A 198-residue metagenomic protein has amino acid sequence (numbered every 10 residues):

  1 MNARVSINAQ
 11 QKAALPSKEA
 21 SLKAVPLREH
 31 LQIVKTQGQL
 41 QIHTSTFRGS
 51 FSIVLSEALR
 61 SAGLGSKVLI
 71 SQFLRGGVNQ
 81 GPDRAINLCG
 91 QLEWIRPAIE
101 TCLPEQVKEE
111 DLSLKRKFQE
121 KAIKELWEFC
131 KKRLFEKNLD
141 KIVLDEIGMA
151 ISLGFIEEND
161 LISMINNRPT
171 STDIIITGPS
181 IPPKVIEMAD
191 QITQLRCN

Functional and structural regions predicted by a protein language model:
M1-Q39: Extreme N-terminal, non-catalytic leader segments that precede Walker-type/kinase nucleotide-binding cores
A24-P26, I123-E128, I174-T177: Short gly/ser/thr-rich secondary-structure transition/capping motifs
Q32-T36, N166-R168, K184-V185: Solvent-exposed alpha-helices and their adjacent loops that cap or buttress functional pockets in soluble metabolic
Q37-K132: Conserved P-loop
K67, N138-K141, R168-T177: Loop/turn-to-beta-strand initiation segments
K108-N167: Phosphate-binding/switch loop-helix module in NTP-utilizing enzymes
G178-P182: Short, polar loop motifs at secondary-structure junctions
V185-N198: A short helix-turn-beta junction within AAA+ P-loop NTPase domains corresponding to the substrate/partner-engaging
